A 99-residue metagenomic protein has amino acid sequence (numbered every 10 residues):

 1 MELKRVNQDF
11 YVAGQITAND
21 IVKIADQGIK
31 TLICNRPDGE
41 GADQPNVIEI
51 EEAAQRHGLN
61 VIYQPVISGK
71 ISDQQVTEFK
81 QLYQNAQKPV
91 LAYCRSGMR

Functional and structural regions predicted by a protein language model:
M1-V90: Cys-dependent protein tyrosine phosphatase-like superfamily
V90-R99: A phosphate-binding catalytic loop at a beta-strand-loop-alpha-helix junction that coordinates phosphoryl groups
